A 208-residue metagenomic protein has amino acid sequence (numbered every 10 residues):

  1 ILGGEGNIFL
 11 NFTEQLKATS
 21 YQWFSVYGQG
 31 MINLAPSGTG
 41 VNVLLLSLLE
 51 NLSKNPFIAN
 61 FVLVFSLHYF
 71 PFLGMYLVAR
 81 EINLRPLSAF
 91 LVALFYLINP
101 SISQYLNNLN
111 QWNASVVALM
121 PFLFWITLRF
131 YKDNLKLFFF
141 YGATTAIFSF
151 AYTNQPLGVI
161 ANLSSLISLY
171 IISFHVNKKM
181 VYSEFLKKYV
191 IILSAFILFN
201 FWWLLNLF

Functional and structural regions predicted by a protein language model:
I1-F72, L94-A118: Membrane-interface coil-to-helix junctions
I8-N11, R129, E184: Intrinsic disorder/low-structure terminal segments
A18, D133, K179: Extracytoplasmic
M31-I32, F174, K178: Amphipathic alpha-helical interaction segments
K54-I58, L84, F150, E184: Juxtamembrane loop-transmembrane helix junctions in multi-pass integral membrane proteins, especially the extracellular
Y69-I82, P86-V176, K188-F208: Membrane-embedded helix bundles of polyisoprenyl
K178-F185: Membrane-interfacial, low-structure loops and terminal tails that flank and connect transmembrane helices in multi-pass
